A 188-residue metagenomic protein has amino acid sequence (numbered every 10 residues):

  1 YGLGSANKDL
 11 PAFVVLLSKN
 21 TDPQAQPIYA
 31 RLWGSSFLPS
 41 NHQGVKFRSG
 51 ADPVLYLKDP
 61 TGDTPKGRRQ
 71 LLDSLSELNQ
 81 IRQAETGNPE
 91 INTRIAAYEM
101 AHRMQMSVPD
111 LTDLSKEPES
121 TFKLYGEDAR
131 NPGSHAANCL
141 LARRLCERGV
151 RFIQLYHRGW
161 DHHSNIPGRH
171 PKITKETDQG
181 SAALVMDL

Functional and structural regions predicted by a protein language model:
Y1-L188: Ligand-binding pockets and gating/stacking loops
